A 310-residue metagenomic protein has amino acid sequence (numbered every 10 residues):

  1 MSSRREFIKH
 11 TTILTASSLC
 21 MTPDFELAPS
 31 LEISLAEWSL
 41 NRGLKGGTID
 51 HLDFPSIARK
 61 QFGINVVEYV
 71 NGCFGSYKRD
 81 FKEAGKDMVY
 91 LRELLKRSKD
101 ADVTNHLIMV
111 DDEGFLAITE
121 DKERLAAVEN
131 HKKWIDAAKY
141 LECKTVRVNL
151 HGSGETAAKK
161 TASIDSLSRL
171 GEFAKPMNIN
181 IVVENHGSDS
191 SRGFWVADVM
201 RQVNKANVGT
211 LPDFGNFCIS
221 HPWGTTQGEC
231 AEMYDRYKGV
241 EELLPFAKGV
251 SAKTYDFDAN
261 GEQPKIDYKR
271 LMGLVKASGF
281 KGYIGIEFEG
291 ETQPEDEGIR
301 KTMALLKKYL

Functional and structural regions predicted by a protein language model:
M1-T15: N-terminal secretory signal peptides and thylakoid transit peptides that target proteins across membranes
M21-G47: C-terminal segment of N-terminal export signals and the immediately downstream linker at the start of the mature
W38-I49, A117, K122-E123, I219-E229: Acidic/histidine-rich helix-loop elements that form or flank divalent-metal/phosphate-binding sites at the catalytic
G46-K60, R124-D136, E232-V240, Y268: Short, acidic/polar
K60-D165, K175-N180, A206, N216 (+4 more regions): Structural motif corresponding to the early beta-alpha repeats
V66-V67, D165-G273, A277: Acidic/histidine-rich catalytic cores of soluble enzymes
G249-A252, G282-E289: Conserved active-site loop/cleft motifs that coordinate metal ions or position small ligands
D296-L310: C-terminal helical cap(s) of enzyme catalytic domains, especially alpha/beta-barrels
